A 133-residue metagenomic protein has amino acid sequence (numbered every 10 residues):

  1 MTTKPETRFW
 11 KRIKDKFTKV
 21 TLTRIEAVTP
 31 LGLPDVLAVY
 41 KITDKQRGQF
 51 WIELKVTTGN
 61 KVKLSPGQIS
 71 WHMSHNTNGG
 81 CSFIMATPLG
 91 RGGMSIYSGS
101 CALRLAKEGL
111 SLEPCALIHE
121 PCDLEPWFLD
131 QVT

Functional and structural regions predicted by a protein language model:
M1-V28, I42-T43, T133: Acidic-basic catalytic patches of nuclease active cores, encompassing PD-(D/E)XK and other metal-cofactor nuclease
G32: Beta-rich catalytic cores
V36-A38, K45-T58: Conserved catalytic cores of phosphodiester-cleaving nucleases, focusing on short active-site segments
L37, W51-E53, M73, C81-T87: Short, hydrophobic/aromatic-rich beta-strand segments within well-structured domains
I42-G48, G90-G93: Short, solvent-exposed loop/turn segments that connect beta-strands within catalytic domains and beta-strand-rich
T58-H75: Mg2+/Mn2+-dependent nuclease catalytic core
N76-R104: Nucleic-acid nuclease catalytic cores
L112-T133: Charged phosphate-binding loop/patch that engages nucleotide di/tri-phosphates or the phosphate backbone of nucleic
